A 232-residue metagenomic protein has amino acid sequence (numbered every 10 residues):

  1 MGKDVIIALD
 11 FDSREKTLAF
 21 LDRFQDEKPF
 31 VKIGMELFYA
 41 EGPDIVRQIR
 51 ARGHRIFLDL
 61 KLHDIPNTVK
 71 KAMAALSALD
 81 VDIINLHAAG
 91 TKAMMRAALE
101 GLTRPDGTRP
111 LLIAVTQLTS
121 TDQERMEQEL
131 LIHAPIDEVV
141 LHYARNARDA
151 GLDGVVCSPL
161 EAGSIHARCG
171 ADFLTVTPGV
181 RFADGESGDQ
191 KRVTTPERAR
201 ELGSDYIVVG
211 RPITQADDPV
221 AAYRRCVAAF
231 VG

Functional and structural regions predicted by a protein language model:
G2, D64, T68-D153, S158-E161 (+2 more regions): Conserved anion-binding
K3-L9, V31-I33, I56-L60, I84-L86 (+4 more regions): Hydrophobic faces of well-ordered beta-strands that scaffold small-molecule active sites in alpha/beta enzyme cores
D12-F24, N67-A75, I136-N146, K191-R198: Short, acidic/polar
D26, R52, L79, A150 (+1 more regions): Structural motif
P43, C157-S204: A C-terminal functional module that forms or caps the active site or interfaces directly with catalytic machinery
L79-K92, G179-F182, Q190-A222: Glycine-rich phosphate-binding active-site loops on the catalytic face of alpha/beta enzymes
M95-G101, P105, R200, I213-G232: C-terminal helical cap(s) of enzyme catalytic domains, especially alpha/beta-barrels
